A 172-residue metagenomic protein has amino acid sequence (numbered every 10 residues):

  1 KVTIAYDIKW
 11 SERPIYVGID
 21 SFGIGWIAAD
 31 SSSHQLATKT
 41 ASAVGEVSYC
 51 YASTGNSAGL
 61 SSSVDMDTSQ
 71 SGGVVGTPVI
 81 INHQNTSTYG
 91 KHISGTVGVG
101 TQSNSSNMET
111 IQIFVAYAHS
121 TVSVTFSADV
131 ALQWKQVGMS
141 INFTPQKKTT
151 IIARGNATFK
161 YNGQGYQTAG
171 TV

Functional and structural regions predicted by a protein language model:
K1-V172: Mature secreted bioactive peptide module from preproproteins
